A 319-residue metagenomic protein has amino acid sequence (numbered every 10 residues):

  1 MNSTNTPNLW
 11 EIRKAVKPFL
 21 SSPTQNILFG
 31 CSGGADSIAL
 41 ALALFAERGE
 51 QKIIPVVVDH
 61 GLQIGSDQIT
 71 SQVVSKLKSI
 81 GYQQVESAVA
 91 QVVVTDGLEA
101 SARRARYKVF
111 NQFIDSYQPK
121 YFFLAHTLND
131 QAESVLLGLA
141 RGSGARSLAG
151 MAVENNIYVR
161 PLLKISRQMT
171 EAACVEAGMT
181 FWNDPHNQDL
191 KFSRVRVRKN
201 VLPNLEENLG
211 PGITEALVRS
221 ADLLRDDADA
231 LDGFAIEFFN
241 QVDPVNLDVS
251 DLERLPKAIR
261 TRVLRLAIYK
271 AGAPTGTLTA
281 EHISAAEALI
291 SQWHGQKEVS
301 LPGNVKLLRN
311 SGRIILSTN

Functional and structural regions predicted by a protein language model:
N2-D36, I54, V58-H60, V89-V92 (+4 more regions): AMP-forming adenylation/ATP pyrophosphatase catalytic core
N2-N200: Core alpha/beta nucleotide-donor-binding catalytic domains of modification enzymes
K120, L124, P185, D189 (+4 more regions): Short, surface-exposed helix-loop/turn micro-motifs enriched in polar/charged residues
L137, P203, R265-L266: Generic alpha-helical structural context detector
R141, A145, E207-T214, D229 (+2 more regions): Alpha-helix boundary/capping and short turn/kink residues
R141, L163, E206-E207, E253 (+1 more regions): Alpha-solenoid HEAT/Armadillo repeat architecture
A173, A177-D222, D226, R309-S311 (+1 more regions): Mid-to-C-terminal catalytic subdomains of enzymes that bind/position adenosyl phosphate moieties or nucleic-acid
